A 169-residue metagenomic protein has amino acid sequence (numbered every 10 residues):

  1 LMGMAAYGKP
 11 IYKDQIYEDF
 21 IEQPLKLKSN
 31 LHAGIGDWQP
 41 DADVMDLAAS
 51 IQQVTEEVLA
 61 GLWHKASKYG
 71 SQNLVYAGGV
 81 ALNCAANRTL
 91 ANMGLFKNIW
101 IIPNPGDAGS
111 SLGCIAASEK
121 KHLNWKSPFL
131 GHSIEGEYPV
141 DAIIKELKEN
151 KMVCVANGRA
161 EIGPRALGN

Functional and structural regions predicted by a protein language model:
L1-K28, L82-N83, N87-N169: Flexible beta->alpha loop and helix N-cap segments adjacent to enzyme active/binding sites
H32-S50: Gly-rich Lys/Arg/Thr-decorated short loops/hinges at beta-loop-alpha junctions or inter-strand turns that position
I35-Q39, W63-Y69, S118, I134-Y138: Alpha-helix C-terminal capping segments
D46, S50, S71-N73, N98-P105: A short glycine/serine-rich beta->alpha loop
A49-L74: Phosphate/ATP-binding catalytic cores across multiple sugar-kinase/actin-like superfamilies, primarily ASKHA
E56, A77, D107-S111: Alpha-helical transmembrane segments that form the membrane-embedded catalytic/substrate-binding core of multi-pass
G70-G79, C154: Short glycine-rich phosphate-binding loop at a beta-alpha junction
